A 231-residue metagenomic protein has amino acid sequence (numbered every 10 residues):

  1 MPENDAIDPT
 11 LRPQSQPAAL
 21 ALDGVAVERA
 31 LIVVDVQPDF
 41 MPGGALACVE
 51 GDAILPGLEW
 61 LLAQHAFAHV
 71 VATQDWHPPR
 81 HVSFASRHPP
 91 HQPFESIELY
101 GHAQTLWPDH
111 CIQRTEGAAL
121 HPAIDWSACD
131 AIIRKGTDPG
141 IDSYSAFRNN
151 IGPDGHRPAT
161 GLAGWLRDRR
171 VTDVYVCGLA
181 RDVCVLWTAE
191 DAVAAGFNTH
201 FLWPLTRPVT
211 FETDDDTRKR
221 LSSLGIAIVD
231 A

Functional and structural regions predicted by a protein language model:
M1-G24, D52: Short coil-to-helix leader/linker segments, especially the first N-terminal amphipathic alpha-helix with its helix
R29-V36, F40: Short, hydrophobic/glycine-enriched beta-strand segments
P38, P78, R181, R207: Short, glycine/acidic-enriched loop or turn micro-motifs at the edges of active sites
M41-E50: Acidic/histidine-rich helix-loop elements that form or flank divalent-metal/phosphate-binding sites at the catalytic
P56, W60-D173: Active-site alpha/beta core segments
L58-L61, V183-A194: Histidine-anchored nucleotide/phosphate-binding helix
T105, P122-A131, E212-A231: Structural recognition of alpha->loop->beta junctions
H200-D215: Short, flexible loop segments at boundaries between secondary-structure elements
